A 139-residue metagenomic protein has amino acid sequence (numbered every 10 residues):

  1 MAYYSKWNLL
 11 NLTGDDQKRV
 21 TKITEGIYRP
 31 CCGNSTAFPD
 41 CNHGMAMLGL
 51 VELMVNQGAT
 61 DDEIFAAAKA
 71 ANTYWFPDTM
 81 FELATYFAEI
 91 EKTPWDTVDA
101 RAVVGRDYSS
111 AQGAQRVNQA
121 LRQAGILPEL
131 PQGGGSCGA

Functional and structural regions predicted by a protein language model:
M1-M45, N56, T60-E63, A67: Acidic/His-rich structured neighborhood in mature extracellular/periplasmic domains
R29-P30, P39, M45, E52-A139: A cross-kingdom marker for long, charged
